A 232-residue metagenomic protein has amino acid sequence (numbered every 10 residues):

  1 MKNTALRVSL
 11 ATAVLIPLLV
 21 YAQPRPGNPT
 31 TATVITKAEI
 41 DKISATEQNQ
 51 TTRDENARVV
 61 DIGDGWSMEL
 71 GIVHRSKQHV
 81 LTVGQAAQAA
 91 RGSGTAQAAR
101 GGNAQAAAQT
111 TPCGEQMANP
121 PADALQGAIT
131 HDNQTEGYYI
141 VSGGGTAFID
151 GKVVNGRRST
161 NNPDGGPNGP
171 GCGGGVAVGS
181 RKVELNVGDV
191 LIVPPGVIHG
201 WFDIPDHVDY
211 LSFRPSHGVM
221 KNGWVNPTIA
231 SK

Functional and structural regions predicted by a protein language model:
M1-L10: Bacterial N-terminal signal peptides that target proteins for export
S9-V20: Bacterial N-terminal signal peptides
Y21-A128, G223-K232: A short, N-terminal "cap"/entry segment at the start of jelly-roll beta-barrel domains of the cupin/DSBH fold
P24-E47, R100, N119, R158-G169 (+2 more regions): Double-stranded beta-helix
G127-T130, E136-Y139, K182-V183, V190-L191: His/acidic/aromatic-lined binding-pocket segments of jelly-roll/cupin-type domains and related regulatory beta-sandwich
H131-G151, N162-G173: Short, conserved beta-strand element in jelly-roll/cupin
A147-F148, V193, H199-I204: Short beta-strand His + acidic residue motifs that chelate non-heme Fe in jelly-roll/DSBH and cupin folds
G188-D189, V197: Structural motif
